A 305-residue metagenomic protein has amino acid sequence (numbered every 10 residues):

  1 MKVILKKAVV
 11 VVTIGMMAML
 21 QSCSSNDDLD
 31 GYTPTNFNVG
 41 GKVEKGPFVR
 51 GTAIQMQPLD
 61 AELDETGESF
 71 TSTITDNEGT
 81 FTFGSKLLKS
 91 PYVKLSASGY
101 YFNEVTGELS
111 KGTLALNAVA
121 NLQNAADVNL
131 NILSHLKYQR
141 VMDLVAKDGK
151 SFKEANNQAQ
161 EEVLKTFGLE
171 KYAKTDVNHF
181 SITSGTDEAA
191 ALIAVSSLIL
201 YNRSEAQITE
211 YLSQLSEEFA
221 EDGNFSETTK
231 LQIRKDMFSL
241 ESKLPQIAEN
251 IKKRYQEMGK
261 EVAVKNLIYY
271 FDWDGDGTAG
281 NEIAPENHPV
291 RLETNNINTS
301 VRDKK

Functional and structural regions predicted by a protein language model:
M1-V12: Bacterial N-terminal signal peptides that target proteins for export
A18-S22: C-terminal motif of bacterial Sec signal peptides marking the signal peptidase cleavage site
C23-K305: Feature for extracytoplasmic/surface-facing segments of secreted or surface-associated proteins, emphasizing
